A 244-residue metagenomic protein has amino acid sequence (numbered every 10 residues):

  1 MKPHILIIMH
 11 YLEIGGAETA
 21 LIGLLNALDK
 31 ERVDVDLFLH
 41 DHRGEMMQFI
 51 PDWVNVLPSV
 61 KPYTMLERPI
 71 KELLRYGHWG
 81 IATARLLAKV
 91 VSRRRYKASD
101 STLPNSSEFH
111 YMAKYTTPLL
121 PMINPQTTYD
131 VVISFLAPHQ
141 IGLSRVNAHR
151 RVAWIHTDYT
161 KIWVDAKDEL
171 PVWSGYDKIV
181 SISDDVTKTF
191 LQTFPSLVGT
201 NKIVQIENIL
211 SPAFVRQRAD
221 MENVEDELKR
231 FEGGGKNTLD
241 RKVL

Functional and structural regions predicted by a protein language model:
H4, D130-V131, R150, K178: Structural motif
L6, E225-L244: Conserved donor-binding/catalytic core segment of Leloir-type glycosyltransferases
H10, I14, V33-N105, K202: N-terminal strand-loop element at the rim of the active site of nucleotide-sugar-dependent glycosyltransferases
L24-V33: A short, Lys/Arg-enriched amphipathic alpha-helix followed by its capping loop at the start of a domain
F109, L120-A137: Short N-terminal targeting/anchoring amphipathic segment
Y111-L120, H156-G175: Nucleotide-sugar donor phosphate/pyrophosphate-binding loop at the beta->alpha transition of glycosyltransferases
V131-T160: Active-site proximal beta-strand in glycosyltransferases
V152-H156, T160, G175-T193, L197-N223 (+1 more regions): Donor nucleotide-sugar binding/catalytic pocket of nucleotide-sugar-dependent glycosyltransferases
